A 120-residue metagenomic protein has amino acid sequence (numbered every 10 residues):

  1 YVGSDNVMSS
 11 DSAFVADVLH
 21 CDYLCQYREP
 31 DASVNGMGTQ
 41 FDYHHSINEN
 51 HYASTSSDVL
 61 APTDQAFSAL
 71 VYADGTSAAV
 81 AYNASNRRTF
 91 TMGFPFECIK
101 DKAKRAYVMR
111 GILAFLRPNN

Functional and structural regions predicted by a protein language model:
Y1-V2, T91: Structural beta-sheet core signal
V2-A84: An acidic, glycine-rich "communication" segment
T55-R88, G93-N120: C-terminal and late-domain segments of enzyme folds
